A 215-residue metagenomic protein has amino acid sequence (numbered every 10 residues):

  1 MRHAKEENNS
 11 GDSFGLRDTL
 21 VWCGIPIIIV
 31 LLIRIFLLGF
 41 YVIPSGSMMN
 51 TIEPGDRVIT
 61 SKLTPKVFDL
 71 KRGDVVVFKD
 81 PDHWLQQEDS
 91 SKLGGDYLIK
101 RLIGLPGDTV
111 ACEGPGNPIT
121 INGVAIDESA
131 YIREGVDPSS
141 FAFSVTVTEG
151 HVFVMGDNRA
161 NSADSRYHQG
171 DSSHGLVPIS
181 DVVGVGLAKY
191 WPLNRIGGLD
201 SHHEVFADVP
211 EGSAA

Functional and structural regions predicted by a protein language model:
M1-L16, L20-V21, L32, F36-V42 (+1 more regions): Soluble "head" domains of membrane/secretory-pathway proteins
